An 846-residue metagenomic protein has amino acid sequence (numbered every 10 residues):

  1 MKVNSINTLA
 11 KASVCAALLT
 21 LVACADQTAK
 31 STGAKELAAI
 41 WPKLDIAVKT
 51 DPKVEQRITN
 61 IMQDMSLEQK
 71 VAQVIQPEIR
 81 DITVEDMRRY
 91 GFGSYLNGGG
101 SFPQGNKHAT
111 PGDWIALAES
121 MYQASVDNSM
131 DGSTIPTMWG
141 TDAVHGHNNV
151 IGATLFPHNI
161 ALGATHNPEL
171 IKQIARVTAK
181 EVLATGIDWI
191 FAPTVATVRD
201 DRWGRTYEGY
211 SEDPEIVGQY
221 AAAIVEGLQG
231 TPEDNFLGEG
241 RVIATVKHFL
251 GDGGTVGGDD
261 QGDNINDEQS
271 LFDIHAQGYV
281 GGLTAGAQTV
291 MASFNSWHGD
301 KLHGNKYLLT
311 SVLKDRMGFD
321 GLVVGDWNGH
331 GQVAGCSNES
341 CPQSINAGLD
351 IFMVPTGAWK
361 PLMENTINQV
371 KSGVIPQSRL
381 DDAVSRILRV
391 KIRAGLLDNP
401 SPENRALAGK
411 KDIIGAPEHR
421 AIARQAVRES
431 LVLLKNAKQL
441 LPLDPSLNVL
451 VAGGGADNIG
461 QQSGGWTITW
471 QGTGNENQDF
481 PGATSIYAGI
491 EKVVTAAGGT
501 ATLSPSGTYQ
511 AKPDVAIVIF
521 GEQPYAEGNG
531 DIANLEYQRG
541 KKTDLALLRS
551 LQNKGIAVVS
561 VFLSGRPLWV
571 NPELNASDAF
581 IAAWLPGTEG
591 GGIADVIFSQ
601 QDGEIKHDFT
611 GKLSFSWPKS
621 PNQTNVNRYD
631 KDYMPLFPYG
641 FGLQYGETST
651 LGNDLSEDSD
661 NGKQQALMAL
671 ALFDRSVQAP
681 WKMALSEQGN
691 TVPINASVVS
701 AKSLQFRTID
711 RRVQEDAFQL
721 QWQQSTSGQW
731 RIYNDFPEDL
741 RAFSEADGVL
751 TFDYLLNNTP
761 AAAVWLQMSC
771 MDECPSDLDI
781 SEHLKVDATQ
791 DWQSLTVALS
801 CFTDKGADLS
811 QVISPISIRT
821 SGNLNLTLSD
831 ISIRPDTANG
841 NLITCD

Functional and structural regions predicted by a protein language model:
K2-D26: Gram-negative bacterial Sec-dependent N-terminal signal peptides
C24-V692, D846: Glycoside hydrolase catalytic-domain context in secreted enzymes
G93, L447, G748-L750, S814 (+1 more regions): Residue-level detector of short, conserved catalytic/binding motifs and their immediate flanks
I387, L450, I597, L750-Y754 (+1 more regions): Buried hydrophobic-core signal for structured, non-transmembrane domains
S700-R731: Short carbohydrate-recognition loop motifs
S725-A807, S821-T827, S832-N839: Extracellular ligand-binding interfaces
D808-P815: Short, surface-exposed ligand- or partner-binding patches at beta-edge/loop junctions that are enriched in aromatics
